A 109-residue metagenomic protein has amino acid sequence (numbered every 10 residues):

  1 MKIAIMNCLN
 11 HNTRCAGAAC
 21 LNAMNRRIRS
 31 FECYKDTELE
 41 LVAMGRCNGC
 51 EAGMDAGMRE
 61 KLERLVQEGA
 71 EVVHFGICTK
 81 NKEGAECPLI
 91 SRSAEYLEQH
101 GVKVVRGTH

Functional and structural regions predicted by a protein language model:
M1-L62, E86: Conserved mixed alpha/beta catalytic, RNA-binding, or beta-rich assembly cores of soluble enzyme, regulatory
C8-L9, R46-C47, I77-C78, G107-H109: Fold-independent oxyanion-binding glycine-rich loops and adjacent beta-strand/coil segments at enzyme active sites
N25-R29, R64-E68, E95-E98: Short, surface-exposed linear patches
F31, M44, K82-H109: Short acidic, glycine/proline-enriched helix-loop-strand junctions
L39, E68, H100-V102: A structural motif corresponding to the C-terminal end of an alpha-helix and its immediate exit/capping segment
M54-C87: Mid-chain, well-packed structural core segment of small domains
